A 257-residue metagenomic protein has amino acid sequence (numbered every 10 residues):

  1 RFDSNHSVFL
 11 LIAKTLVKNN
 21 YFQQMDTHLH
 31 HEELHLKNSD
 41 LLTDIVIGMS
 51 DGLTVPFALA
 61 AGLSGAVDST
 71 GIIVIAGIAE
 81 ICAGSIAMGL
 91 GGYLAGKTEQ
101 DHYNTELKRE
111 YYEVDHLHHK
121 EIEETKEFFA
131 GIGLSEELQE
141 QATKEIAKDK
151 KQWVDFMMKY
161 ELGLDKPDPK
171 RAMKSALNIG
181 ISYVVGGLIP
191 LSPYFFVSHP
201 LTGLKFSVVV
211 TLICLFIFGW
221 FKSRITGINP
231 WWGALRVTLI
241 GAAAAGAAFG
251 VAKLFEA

Functional and structural regions predicted by a protein language model:
M25-G96: Internal alpha-helical transmembrane segments
M25-K37, L41, E99-I179: Cytosol/matrix-facing amphipathic helices and coiled-coil assembly/linker segments of eukaryotic membrane proteins
K37-I47, S69-I78, L138, A172-L177 (+2 more regions): The feature identifies polytopic integral membrane transport proteins across all domains of life
G52-F57, I179-P190: Core segments of transmembrane alpha-helices that mediate helix-helix packing or line hydrophobic substrate/ligand
L201-I213: Structural signature of hydrophobic alpha-helical transmembrane segments
I217-A242: Interfacial loop-to-transmembrane junctions
G250-A257: Juxtamembrane boundary at the C-terminal end of a transmembrane helix
